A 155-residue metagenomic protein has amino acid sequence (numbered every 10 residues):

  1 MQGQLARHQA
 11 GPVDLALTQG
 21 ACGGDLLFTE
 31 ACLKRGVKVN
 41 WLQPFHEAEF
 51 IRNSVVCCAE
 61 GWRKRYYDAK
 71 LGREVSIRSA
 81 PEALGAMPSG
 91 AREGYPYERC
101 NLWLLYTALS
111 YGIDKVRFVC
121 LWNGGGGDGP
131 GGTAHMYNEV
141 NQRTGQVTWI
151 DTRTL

Functional and structural regions predicted by a protein language model:
M1-L155: Acidic/glycine-enriched connector segments
